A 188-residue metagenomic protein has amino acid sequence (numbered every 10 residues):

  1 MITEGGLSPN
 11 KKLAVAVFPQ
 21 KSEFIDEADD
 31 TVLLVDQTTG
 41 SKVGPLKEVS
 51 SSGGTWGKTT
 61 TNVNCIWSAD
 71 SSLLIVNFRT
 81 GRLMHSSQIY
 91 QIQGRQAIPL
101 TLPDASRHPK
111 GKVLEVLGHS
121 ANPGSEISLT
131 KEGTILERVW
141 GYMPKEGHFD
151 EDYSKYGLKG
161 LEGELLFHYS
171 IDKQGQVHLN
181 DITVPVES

Functional and structural regions predicted by a protein language model:
M1-L7, Q20-S22, S86, I92-L102 (+1 more regions): Acidic, small-residue rich beta-repeat scaffolds with periodic aromatic anchors
P9-N10, A69-D70, K131: Residue-level detector of Asp-centered blade-edge/turn motifs that repeat once per structural unit in beta-propeller
A16-V17, N77, R138: Residue-level marker for isolated small/hydroxyl-bearing positions within beta-strands of beta-sheet-rich domains
F24-L46: Beta-propeller domains
E27-D30, T59-N62, M84-S87, N122 (+1 more regions): Short, surface-exposed coil-to-beta transition loops
V43-I66, S71: Blade-loop segments of beta-propeller domains
T60-I98: Extracellular-facing segments of soluble proteins and assemblies that are Gly/Ser/Thr-biased and enriched in aromatics
